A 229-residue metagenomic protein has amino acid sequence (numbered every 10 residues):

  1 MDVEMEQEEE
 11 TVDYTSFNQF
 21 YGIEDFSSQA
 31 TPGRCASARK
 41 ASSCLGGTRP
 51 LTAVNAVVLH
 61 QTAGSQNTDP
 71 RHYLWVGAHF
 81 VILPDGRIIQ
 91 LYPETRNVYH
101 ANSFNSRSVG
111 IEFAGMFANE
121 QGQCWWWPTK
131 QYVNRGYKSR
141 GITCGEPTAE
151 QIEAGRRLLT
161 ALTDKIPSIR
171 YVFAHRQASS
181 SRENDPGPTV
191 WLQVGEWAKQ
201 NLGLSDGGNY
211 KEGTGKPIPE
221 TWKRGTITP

Functional and structural regions predicted by a protein language model:
M1-N105: N-terminal catalytic cores of peptidoglycan-degrading enzymes
D2-A38, N119-P229: Basic/polar, cationic surfaces and motifs that engage anionic cell-wall and phosphate/carboxylate ligands
H72-A149: Peptidoglycan-targeting cell-wall enzymes and recognition modules
